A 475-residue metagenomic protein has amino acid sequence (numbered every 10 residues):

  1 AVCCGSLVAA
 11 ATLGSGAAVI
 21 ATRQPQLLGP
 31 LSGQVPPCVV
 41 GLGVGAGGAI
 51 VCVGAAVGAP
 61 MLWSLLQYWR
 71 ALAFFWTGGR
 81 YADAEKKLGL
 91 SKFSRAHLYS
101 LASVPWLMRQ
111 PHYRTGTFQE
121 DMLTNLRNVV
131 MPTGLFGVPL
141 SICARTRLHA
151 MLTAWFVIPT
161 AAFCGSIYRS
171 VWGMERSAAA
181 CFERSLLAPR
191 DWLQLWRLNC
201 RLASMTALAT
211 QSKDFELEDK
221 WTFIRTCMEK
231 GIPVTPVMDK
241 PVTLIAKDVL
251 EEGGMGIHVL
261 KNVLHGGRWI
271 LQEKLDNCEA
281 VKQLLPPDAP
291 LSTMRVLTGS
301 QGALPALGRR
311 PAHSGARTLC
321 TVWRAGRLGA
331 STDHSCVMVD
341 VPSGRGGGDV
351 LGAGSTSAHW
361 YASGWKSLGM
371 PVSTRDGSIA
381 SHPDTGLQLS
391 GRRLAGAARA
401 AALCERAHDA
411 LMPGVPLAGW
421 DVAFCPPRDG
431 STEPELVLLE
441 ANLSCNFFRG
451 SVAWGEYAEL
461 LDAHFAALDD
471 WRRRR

Functional and structural regions predicted by a protein language model:
A1-R23, G29-D121: Intrinsically disordered, low-structural-confidence terminal and linker regions
A56-L62, R197-A303: Active-site nucleotide/adenylate-binding loops and adjacent lid/helix of ATP-dependent enzymes
S64, T146, I379-R399, E405-L417 (+1 more regions): C-terminal active-site "lid" helix and adjoining low-complexity regulatory extension at the edge of ATP-using catalytic
G78, E85-V237: Conserved N-proximal alpha/beta basic substrate-recognition cap immediately N-terminal to, or forming the N-lobe
L244, R317, V437-L439: Protein kinase-like catalytic core scaffold
G254, R324-A330, N442-V452: Glycine-rich phosphate/pyrophosphate-binding beta-alpha loops
K261-V372: Phosphate-binding site of ATP-dependent enzymes
L351-L389, A400, C404-A407: Intrinsically disordered, low-complexity Ser/Thr/Pro/Gly-rich regulatory segments
